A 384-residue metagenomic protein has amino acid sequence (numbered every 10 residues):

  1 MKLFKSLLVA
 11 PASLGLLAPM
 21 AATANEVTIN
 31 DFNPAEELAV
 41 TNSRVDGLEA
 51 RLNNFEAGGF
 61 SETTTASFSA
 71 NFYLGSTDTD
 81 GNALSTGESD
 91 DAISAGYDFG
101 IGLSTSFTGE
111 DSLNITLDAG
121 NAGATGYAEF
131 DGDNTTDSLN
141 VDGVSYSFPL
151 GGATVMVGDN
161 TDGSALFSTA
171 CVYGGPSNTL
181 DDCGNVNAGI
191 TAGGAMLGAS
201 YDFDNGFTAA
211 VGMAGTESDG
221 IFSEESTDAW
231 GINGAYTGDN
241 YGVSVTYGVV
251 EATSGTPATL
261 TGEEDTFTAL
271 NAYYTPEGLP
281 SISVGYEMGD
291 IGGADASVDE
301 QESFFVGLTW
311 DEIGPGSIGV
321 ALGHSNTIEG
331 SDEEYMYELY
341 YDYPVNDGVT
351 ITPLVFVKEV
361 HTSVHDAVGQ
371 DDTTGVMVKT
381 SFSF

Functional and structural regions predicted by a protein language model:
K2-D162, D181-S218, E225-W230, G234-D239 (+4 more regions): Beta-barrel outer-membrane channel/assembly domains of diderm bacteria
S164-F167: Short catalytic/ligand-binding loop motif for oxyanion handling, primarily in non-cytosolic enzymes, centered on
T169-D181: Short, flexible helix-coil linker/hinge segments at the edges of structured domains or between repeats
P257: Acidic-enriched catalytic cores of C-N bond-cleaving enzymes acting on peptides and small amides
